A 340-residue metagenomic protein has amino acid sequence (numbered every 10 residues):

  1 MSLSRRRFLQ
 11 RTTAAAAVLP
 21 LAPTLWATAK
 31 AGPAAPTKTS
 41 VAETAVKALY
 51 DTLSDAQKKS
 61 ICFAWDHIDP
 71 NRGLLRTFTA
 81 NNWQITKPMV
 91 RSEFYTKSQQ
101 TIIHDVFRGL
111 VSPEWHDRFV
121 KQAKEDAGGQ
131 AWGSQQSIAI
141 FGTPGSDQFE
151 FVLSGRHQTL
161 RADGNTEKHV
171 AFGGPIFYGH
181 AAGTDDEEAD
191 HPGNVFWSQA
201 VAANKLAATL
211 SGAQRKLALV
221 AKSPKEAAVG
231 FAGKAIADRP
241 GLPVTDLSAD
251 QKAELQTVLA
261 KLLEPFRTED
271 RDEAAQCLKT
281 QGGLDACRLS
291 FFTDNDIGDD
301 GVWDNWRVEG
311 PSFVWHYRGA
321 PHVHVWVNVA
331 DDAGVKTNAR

Functional and structural regions predicted by a protein language model:
M1-L19: N-terminal secretory signal peptides and thylakoid transit peptides that target proteins across membranes
S4-R6, Q10, A29, L75 (+1 more regions): Short, intrinsically disordered low-complexity segments
P20-P23, F266: Short arginine-rich
T24-A31: Signal peptide processing junction and immediate N-terminal pro/mature segment of secreted/exported proteins
G32-D55, K59-R340: A cross-kingdom marker for long, charged
